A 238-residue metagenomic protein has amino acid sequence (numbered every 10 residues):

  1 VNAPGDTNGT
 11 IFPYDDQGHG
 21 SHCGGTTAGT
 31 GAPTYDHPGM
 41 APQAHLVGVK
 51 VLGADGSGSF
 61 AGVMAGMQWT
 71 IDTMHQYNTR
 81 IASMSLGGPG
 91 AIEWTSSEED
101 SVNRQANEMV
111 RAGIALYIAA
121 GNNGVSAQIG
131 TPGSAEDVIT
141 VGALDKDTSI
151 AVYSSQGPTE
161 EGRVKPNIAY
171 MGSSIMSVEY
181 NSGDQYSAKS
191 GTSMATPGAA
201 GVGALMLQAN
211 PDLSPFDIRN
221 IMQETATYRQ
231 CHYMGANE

Functional and structural regions predicted by a protein language model:
V1-N8, Y14, P38, K146-M194 (+2 more regions): Catalytic-core environment of secreted peptidases
V1-P4, N8-A61, H75-I81, R111 (+3 more regions): Subtilisin-like serine protease catalytic core
P13, M234-E238: A glycine-rich, coil/turn loop motif that links secondary-structure elements
H19-H22, N122, G198: Histidine-centered active-site/metal-ligand motif
H22-T26, A65, W69, R104 (+6 more regions): Alpha-helical scaffold segments in soluble metabolic enzymes
G24-T27, V47-G53, A82, Q128 (+1 more regions): Hydrolase catalytic cores
T30-T34, V51-D137, E160-R163, Y180-T196 (+1 more regions): Substrate-binding/access-modulating region of protease and related hydrolase catalytic domains
V47, A115-Y117, T140, A169 (+1 more regions): Structural detector of well-ordered beta-strand residues that form the stable sheet scaffold of enzyme domains
